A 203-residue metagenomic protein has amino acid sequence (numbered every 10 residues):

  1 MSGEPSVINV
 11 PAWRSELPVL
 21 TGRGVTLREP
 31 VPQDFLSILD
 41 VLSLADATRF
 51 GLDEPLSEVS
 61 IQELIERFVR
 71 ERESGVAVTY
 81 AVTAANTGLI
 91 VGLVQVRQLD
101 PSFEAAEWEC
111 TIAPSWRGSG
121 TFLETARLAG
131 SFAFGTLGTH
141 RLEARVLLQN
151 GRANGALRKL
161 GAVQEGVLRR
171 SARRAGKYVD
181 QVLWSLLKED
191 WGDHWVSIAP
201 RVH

Functional and structural regions predicted by a protein language model:
M1-A45, T79, T83-H203: Acyl-donor (CoA/ACP) binding surface of acyl/acetyltransferases
L42, G51, R72-E73: Hydrophobic residues in alpha-helical segments
D46-R67, V78-Y80: Conserved GNAT-fold acetyl-CoA-binding loop/helix
L56-Q62, V69-E71, A84, T111-A113 (+1 more regions): Juxtamembrane/interface motifs at transmembrane-helix termini
R67-F68, F132: A generic secondary-structure signal
R70-G75, A162: Short loop/turn motifs at secondary-structure junctions and domain boundaries
